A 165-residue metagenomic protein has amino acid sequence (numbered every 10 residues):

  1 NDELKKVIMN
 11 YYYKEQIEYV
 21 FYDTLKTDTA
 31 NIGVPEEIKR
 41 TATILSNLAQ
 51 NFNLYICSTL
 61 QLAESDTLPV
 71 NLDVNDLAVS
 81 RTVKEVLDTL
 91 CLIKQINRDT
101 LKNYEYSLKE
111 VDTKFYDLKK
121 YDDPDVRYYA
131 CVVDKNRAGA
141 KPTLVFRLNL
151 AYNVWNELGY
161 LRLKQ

Functional and structural regions predicted by a protein language model:
N1-V20, I44-F52, S65-Q165: C-terminal regions of RecA-like/P-loop NTPase motor modules
E15-N31: Conserved P-loop NTPase "ATPase switch" module shared by AAA+ and STAND
F21-Y22, L54-Q61: Structural recognition of the conserved hydrophobic beta-strand(s) that form the central parallel beta-sheet of P-loop
K26, L62-E64: Active-site-proximal loop/turn and secondary-structure-junction residues that shape catalytic pockets, frequently
D28-K39, L68-N75: Flexible beta-alpha connector loops of hexameric P-loop NTPases
I32-L48, I56, C91: A short alpha/beta connector and helix-capping loop motif
